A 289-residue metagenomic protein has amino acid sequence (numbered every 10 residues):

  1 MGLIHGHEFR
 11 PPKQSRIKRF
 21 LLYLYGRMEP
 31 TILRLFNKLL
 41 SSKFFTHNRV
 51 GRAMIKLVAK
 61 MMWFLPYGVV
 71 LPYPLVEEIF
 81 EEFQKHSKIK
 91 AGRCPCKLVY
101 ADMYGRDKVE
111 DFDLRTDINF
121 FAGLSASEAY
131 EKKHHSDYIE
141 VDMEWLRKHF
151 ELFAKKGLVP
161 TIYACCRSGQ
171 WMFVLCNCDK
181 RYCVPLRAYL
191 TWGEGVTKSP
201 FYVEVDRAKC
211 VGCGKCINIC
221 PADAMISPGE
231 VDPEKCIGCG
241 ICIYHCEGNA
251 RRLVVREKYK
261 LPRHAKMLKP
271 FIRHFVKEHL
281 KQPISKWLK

Functional and structural regions predicted by a protein language model:
M1-L114, E140, R147-K156: N-terminal, charged low-complexity regulatory/assembly segments
C94-C96, N119, C176-C178, C183 (+4 more regions): Disulfide-bonded cysteines in secreted/extracellular proteins and peptides
D102-G105, R187-T191: A short secondary-structure junction signal
V109-S127: Conserved glycine(s) in the ABC-transporter nucleotide-binding domain "signature"
G123-K132, K198: Gly-rich Lys/Arg/Thr-decorated short loops/hinges at beta-loop-alpha junctions or inter-strand turns that position
E128-C166, L175-D179: Compact structured core domains
I162-L175, L190-G238, V255-L261: Ferredoxin-like iron-sulfur electron-transfer modules
P233-K289: Flanking helices and flexible, charged tails adjoining ferredoxin-like Fe-S electron-transfer domains in multi-subunit
